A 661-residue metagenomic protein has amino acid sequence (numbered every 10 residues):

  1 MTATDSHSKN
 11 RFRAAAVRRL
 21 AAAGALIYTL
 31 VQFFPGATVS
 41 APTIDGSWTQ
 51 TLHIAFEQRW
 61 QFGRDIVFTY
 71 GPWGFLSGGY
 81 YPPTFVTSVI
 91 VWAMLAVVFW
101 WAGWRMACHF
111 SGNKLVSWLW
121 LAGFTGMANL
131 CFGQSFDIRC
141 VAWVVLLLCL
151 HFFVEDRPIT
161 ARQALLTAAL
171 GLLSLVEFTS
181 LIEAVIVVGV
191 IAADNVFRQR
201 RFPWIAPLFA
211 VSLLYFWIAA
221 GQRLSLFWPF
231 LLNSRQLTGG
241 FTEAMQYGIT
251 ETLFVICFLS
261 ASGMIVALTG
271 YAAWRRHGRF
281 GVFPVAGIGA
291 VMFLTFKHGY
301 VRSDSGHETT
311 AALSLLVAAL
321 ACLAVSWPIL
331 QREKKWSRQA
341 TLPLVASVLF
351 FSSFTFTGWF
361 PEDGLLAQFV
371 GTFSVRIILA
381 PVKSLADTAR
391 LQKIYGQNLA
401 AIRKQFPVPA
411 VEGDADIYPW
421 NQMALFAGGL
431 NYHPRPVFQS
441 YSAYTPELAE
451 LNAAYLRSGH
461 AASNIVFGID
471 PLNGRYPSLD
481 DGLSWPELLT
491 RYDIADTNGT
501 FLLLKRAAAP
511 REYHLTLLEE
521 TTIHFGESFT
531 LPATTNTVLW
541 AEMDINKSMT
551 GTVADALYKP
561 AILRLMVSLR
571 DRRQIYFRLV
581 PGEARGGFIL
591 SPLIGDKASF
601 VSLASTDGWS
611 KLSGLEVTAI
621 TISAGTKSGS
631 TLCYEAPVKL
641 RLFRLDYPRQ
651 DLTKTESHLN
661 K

Functional and structural regions predicted by a protein language model:
L20-Y28, F197-G221, G263, F283 (+1 more regions): Hydrophobic alpha-helical membrane-interfacial segments at the cytosolic entry of transmembrane helices
T51-I90, L173, A184: Short hydrophobic/aromatic helix or loop-helix immediately within or flanking a transmembrane segment in polytopic
V89-A128: Transmembrane-helix motifs of polytopic, lipid-linked glycan transferases
L115-L121, A142-L173, R200-F209, G278-V291: Short hydrophobic alpha-helices at membrane interfaces in multi-pass membrane enzymes
G126, R162-F178, A184-V190, A290-H298: Membrane-interface alpha helices of multi-pass inner-membrane proteins
I182, R302-R332, R338-A340: Hydrophobic/aromatic-rich transmembrane helices and adjacent perimembrane loops
E183-V211, Y271-R276, C322-W336: Perimembrane helix-loop-helix junctions
V375-I417, M423-A427, N431, R435-K661: C-terminal luminal/periplasmic domains and tails of membrane-associated envelope-modifying transferases
